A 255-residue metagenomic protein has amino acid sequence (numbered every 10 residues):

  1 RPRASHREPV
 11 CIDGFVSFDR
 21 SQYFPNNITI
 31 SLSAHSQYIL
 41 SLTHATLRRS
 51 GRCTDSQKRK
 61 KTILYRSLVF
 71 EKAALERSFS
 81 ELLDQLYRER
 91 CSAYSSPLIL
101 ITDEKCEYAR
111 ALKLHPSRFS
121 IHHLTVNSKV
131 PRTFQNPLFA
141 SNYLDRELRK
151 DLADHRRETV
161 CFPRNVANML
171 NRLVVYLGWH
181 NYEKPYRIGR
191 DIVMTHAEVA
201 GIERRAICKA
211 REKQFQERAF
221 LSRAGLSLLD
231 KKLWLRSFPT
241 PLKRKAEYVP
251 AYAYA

Functional and structural regions predicted by a protein language model:
R1-R90: RNase H-like nuclease fold core
P9-V16, Q37, L100-D103, N142 (+1 more regions): Short, conserved catalytic/metal-binding motifs centered on acidic residues
S21-Y23, Y108-L114: A short acidic (Asp/Glu
L32, L112-H122: Short, surface-exposed basic-aromatic patches at helix termini and helix-loop junctions that form
S96-Y108: Acidic/histidine-rich, metal-coordinating catalytic segments
F119-F139, R157: RNase H-like polynucleotidyl transferase catalytic core
P137-I188: Charged alpha-helix within mobile-element recombinases
N171-A255: C-terminal domain-tail junction helix/linker
